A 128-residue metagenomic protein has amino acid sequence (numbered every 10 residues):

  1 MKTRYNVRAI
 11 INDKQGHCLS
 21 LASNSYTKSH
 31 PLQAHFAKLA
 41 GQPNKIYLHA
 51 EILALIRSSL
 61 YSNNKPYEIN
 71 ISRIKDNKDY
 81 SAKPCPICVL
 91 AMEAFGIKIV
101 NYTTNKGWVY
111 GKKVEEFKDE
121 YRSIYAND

Functional and structural regions predicted by a protein language model:
M1-D128: Zinc-dependent deaminase catalytic domain
